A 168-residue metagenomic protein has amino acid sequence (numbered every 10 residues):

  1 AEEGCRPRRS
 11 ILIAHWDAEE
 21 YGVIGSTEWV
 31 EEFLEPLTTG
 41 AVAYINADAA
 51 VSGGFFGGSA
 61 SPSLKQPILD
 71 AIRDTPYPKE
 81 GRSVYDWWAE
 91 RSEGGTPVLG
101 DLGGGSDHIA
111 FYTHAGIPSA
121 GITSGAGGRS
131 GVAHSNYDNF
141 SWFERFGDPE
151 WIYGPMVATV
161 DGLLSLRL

Functional and structural regions predicted by a protein language model:
A1-E28, D161-L164: Alpha-helical metal-binding/catalytic segments enriched in His/Glu/Asp
E2-R6, Y77-G81, L168: Surface-exposed helix-capping loop/turn segments at secondary-structure junctions
D17-N139, E144, E150: Metal-dependent peptidase/peptidase-like ectodomains
E144-L168: Charged, amphipathic alpha-helical linkers/stalks
